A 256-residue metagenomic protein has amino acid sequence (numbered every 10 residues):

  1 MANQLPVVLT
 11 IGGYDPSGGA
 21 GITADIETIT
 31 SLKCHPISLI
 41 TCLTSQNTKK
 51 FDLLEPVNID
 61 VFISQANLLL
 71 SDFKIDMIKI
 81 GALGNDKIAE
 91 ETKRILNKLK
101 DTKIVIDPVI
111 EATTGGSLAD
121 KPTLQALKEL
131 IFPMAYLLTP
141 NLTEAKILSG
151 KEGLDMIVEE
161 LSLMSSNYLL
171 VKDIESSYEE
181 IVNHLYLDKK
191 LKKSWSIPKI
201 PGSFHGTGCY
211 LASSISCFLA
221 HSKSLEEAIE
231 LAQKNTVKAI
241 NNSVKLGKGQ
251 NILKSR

Functional and structural regions predicted by a protein language model:
A2-T10, I22, I26-I106, I110-T113 (+1 more regions): Conserved N-terminal subdomain of the carbohydrate kinase-like
L5, P56, E227-R256: Charged C-terminal helix
L9-T23, S213-S214: N-terminal beta1-alpha1 ligand-phosphate binding loop
I11-S17, K192-H205: Short pre-catalytic strand/loop immediately N-terminal to key active-site residues, enriched for Gly-Thr
Y14, I80-G81, G116, K172 (+1 more regions): Glycine- and other small-residue-rich loops at beta-strand/loop junctions that grip anionic moieties
T23-T28, P201-L225: Short, small-residue alpha-helix embedded
K33-I37, D101, L191-K193, F218-A232: Phosphate-handling active-site elements
A119-K192: Conserved phosphate/ATP/ADP-binding segment of small-molecule kinases
